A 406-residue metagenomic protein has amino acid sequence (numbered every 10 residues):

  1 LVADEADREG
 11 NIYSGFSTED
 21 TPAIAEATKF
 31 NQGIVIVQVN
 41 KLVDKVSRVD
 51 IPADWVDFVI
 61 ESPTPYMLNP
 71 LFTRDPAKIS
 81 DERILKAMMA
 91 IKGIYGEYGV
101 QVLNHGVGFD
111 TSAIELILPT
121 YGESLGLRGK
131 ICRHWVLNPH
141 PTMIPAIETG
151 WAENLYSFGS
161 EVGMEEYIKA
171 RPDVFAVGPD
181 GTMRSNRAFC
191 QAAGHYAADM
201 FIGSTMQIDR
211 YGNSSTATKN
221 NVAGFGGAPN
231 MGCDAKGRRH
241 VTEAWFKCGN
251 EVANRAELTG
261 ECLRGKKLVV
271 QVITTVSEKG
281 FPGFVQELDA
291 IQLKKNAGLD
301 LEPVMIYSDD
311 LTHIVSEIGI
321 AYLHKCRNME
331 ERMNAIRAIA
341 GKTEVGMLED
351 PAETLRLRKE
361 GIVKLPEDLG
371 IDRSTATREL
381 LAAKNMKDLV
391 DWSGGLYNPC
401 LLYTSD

Functional and structural regions predicted by a protein language model:
L1-D4, C132, P139-Q207: Ligand-binding beta-strand-loop-alpha-helix segment within the catalytic cores of soluble metabolic enzymes
L1-V102, F109, L116, N254-G260 (+1 more regions): Internal alpha/beta core interface subdomains
F16-A23, L118-L127, K219-G226: A glycine- and small-aliphatic-rich helix-loop capping segment at beta-alpha/alpha-beta transitions that lines
V37-Q38, E61, L103-H105, W135 (+4 more regions): General beta-strand structural signal in soluble alpha/beta enzymes
K45, A113, M143-I144, D209-A217 (+3 more regions): Short acidic/glycine-rich loop or secondary-structure boundary segments that cap or lie
K78-K169: N-terminal active-site beta-alpha-beta segment that forms phosphate/nucleotide-binding and substrate-recognition loops
G178-A256, G260: ATP/pyrophosphate-binding catalytic subdomain of soluble kinases
Y403-D406: Conserved small/polar residues in nucleotide/adenosyl-binding loops
